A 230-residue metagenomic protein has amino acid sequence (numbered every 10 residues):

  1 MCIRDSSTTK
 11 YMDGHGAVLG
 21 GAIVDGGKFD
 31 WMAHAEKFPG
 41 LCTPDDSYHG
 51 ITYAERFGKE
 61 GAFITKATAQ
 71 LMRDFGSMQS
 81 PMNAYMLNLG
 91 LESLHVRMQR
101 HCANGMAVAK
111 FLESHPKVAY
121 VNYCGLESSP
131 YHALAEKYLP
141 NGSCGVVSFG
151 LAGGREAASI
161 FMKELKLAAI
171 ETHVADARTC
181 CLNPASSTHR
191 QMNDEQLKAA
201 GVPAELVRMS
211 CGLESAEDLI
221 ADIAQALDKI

Functional and structural regions predicted by a protein language model:
M1-I3: Short, small-residue-biased leader/transition segments that mark boundaries at the very start of proteins
S6-T9: Short beta->alpha connector loops at strand-helix junctions that form conserved, small/polar/Pro-enriched
M12-V146, G150-C180, A185: Active-site C-terminal subdomain of aminotransferase-like
R97, K163, T179-I230: PLP-dependent enzyme catalytic core of the Aspartate aminotransferase-like
